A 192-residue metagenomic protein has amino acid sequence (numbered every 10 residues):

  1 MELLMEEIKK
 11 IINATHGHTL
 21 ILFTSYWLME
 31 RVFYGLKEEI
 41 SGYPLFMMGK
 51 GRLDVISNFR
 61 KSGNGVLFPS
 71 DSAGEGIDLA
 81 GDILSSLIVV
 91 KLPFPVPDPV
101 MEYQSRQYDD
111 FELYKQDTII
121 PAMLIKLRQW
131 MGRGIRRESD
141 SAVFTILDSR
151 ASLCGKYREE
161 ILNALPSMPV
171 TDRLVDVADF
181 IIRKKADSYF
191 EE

Functional and structural regions predicted by a protein language model:
M1-E192: ASCE RecA-like P-loop NTPase motor cores that couple ATP hydrolysis to mechanical translocation on nucleic acids
